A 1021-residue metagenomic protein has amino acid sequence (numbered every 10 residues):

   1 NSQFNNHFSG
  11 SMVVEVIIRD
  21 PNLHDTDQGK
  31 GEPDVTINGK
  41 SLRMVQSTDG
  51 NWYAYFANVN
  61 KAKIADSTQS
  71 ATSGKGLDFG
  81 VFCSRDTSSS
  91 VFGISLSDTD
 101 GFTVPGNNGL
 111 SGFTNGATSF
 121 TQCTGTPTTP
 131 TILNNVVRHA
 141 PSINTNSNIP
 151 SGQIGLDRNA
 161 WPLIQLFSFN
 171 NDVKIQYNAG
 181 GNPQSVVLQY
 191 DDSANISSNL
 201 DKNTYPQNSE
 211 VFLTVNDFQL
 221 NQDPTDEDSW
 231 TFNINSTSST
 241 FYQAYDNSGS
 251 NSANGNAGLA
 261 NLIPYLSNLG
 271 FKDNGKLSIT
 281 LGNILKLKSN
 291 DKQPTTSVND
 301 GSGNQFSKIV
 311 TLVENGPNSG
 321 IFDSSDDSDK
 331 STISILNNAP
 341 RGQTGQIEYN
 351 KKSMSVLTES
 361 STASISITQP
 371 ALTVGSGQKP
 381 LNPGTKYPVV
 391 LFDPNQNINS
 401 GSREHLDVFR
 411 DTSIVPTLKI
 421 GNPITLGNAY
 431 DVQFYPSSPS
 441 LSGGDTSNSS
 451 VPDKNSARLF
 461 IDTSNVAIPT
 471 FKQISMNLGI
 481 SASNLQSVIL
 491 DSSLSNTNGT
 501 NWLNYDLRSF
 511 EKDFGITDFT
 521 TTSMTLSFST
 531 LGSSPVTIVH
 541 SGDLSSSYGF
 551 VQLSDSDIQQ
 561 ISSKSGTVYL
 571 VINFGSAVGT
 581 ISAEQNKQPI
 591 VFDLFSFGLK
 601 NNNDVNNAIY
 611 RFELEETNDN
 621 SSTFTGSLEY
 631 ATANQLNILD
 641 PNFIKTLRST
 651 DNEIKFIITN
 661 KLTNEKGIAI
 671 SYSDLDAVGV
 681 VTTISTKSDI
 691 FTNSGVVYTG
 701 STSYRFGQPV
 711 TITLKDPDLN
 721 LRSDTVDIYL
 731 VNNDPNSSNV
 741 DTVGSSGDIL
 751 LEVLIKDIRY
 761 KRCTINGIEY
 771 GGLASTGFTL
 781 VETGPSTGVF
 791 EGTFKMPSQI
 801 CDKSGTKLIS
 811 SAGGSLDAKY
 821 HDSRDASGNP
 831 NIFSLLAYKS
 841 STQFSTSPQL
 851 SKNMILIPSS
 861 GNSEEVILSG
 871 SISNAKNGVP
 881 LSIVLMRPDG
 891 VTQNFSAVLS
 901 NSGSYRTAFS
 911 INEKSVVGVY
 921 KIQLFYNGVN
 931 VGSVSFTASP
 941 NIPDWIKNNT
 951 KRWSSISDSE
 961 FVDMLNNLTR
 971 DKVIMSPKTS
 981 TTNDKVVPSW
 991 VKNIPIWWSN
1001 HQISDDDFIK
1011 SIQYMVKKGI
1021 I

Functional and structural regions predicted by a protein language model:
N1-S694, G700-S845, G861-S863, Q923 (+1 more regions): Ser/Thr/Pro/Gly-rich, low-complexity intrinsically disordered stalk/linker tracts of secreted and surface-exposed
N195-S197, G870, F909-N912: Internal alpha-helical scaffold/solenoid segments in large eukaryotic proteins
F471, D555, I609, Q635 (+8 more regions): Extracellular/lumenal glycan-associated context and N-glycosylation machinery
F844-N877, I883, N930-D944: Primarily secretory-pathway and cell-envelope proteins
A875-V929: Ser/Thr-rich low-complexity repeats and stalk/linker segments
S939-I1021: Acidic, Ser/Pro/Thr-rich low-complexity regulatory regions and the short amphipathic helical interaction modules they
